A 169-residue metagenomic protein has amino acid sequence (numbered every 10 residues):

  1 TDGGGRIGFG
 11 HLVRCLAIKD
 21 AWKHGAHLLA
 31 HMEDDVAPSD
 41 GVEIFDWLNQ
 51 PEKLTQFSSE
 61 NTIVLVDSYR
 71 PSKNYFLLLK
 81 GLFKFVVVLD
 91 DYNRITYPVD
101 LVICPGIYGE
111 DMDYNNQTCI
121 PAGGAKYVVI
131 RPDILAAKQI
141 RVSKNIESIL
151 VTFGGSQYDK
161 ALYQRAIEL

Functional and structural regions predicted by a protein language model:
T1-G3, F153: Short, histidine-centered active-site or binding-site loop motifs used for metal coordination, general acid-base
G3-A21, H31-Q117, P121: Active-site and donor-binding regions of nucleotide-sugar-utilizing enzymes
G10-V13, S156-L169: A conserved mid-protein helix/loop that constitutes part of the nucleotide-sugar donor-binding site
I18-G25, E168-L169: A short, Lys/Arg-enriched amphipathic alpha-helix followed by its capping loop at the start of a domain
L28: Short beta-strand "acidic-cap" motif of Rossmann-like dinucleotide-binding folds
Y75, I95-P98, N145, A161-R165: Internal, well-ordered alpha-helical segments in soluble enzyme and binding-protein domains
V99-D159: A nucleotide-sugar donor-handling region in carbohydrate enzymes
